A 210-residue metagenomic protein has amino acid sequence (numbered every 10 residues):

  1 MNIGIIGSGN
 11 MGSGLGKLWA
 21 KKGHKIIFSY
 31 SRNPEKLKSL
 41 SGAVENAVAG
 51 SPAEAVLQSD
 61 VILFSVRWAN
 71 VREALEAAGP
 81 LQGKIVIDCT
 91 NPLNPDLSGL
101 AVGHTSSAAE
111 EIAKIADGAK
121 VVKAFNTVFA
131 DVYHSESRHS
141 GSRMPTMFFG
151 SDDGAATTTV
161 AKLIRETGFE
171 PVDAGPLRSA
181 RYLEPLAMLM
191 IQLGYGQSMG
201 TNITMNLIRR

Functional and structural regions predicted by a protein language model:
M1-S39, A43: NAD(P)+-binding Rossmann beta1-loop-alpha1 motif at the extreme N-terminus of oxidoreductases
K17, A53-E54, E110: Alpha-helical segments flanking ligand/cofactor-binding loops in enzyme cores
V44-A47, P52-D96: Rossmann-like NAD(P)-binding element
A49-G50, K120-F125, V172-A174: General beta-strand structural signal in soluble alpha/beta enzymes
T90-R138: Rossmann-fold NAD(P)-binding glycine/threonine-rich loop
P145-R210: Active-site-lining helix/loop region of Rossmann-like oxidoreductase modules
